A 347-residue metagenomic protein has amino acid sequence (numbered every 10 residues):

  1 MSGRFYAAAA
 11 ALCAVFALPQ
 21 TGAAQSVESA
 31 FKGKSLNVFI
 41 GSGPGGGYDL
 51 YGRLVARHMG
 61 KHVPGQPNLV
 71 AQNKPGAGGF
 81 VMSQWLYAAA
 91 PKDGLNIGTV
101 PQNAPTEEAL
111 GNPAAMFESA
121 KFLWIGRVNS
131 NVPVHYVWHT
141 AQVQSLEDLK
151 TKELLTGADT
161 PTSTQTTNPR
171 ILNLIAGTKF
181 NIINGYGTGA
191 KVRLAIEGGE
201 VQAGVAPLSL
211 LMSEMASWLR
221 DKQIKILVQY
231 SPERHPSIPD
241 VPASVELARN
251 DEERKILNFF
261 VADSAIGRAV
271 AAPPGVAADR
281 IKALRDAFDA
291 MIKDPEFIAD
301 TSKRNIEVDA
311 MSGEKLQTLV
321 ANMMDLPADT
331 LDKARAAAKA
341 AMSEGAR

Functional and structural regions predicted by a protein language model:
M1-R4: N-terminal secretory signal peptides that target proteins for export/translocation
A7-P19: Bacterial N-terminal signal peptides
Q25-G267, D332-A346: Conserved hydrophobic/amphipathic secondary-structure segments that form or flank ligand- or partner-binding grooves
K32-K34, D221-K222, V276-R347: An extracytoplasmic/periplasmic, membrane-proximal ligand-sensing/linker region
P44, P274-V276: A generic structural motif
Q72, P273-P274: Surface-exposed loop and edge beta-strand positions of immunoglobulin-like domains
G267-P273: A short beta-strand structural signal in non-transmembrane regions
